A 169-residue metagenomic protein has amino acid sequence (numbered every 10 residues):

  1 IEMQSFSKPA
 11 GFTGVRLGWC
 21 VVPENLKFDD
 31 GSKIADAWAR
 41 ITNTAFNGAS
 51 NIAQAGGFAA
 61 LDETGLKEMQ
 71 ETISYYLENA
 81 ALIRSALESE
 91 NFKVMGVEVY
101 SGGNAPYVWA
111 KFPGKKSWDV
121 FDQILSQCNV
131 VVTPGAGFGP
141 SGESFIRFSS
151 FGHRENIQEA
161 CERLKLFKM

Functional and structural regions predicted by a protein language model:
I1-L77, F167: Conserved core segment of the aminotransferase class I/II
Q4, W19, Y100-S101, Y107-K111 (+1 more regions): Short beta-strand segments
P23-E24, D62, K111-P113, F151-H153: Residue-level recognition of strand-loop junctions within catalytic nucleotide-signaling folds
T44, V97, P134-G137: Short beta-strand/turn micro-motifs at beta-sheet edges
N51-Q54, F58, I73-R84, G96-K111 (+1 more regions): Conserved glycine-rich beta-strand-loop-beta hairpin in the small C-terminal domain of fold type I
L87, N91-V94, C128-P134: Short amphipathic beta-strand starts and helix->beta connectors
D119, Q123-V132, F138-M169: PLP-dependent enzyme catalytic core of the Aspartate aminotransferase-like
